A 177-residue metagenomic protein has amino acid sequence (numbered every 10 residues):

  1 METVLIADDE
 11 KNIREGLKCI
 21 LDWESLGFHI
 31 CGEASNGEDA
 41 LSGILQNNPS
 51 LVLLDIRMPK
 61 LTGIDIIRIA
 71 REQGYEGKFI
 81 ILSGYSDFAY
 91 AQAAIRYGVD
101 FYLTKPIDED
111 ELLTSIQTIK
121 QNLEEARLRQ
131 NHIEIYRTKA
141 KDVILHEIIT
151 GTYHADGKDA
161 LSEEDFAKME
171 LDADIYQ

Functional and structural regions predicted by a protein language model:
V4, N47-L53: Active-site beta3 strand of CheY-like receiver
D8, D55: Active-site residues of response regulator receiver
K11-G32: Two-component/phosphorelay signaling modules centered on CheY-like receiver
E33-S42, G63-I66: Helix N-cap/capping motif at the beta->alpha junctions
M58: Receiver (REC) domain active-site loop signature in two-component systems and cognate sites in sensor histidine kinases
D65, S86-F101: Alpha4 helix (beta4-alpha4-beta5 surface) of REC/receiver domains from two-component response regulators
I95, F101, I107-Q177: Interdomain helical linkers/hinges and coiled-coil/dimerization scaffolds that transmit conformational signals
